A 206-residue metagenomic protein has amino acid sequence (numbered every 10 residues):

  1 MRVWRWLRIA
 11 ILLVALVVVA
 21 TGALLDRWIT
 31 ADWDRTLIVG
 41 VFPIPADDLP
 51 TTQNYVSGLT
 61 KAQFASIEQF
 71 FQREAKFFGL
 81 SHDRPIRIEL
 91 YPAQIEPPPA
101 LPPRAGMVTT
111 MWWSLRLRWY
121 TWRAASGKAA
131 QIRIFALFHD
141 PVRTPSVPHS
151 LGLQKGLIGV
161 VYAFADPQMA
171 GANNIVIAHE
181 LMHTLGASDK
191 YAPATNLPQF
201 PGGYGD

Functional and structural regions predicted by a protein language model:
M1-R5: Short, Lys/Arg-rich N-terminal segment immediately upstream of the first membrane anchor
W6-K128, F138-D140: Propeptide-to-catalytic entry region of secreted or membrane-anchored zinc metalloproteases
L37-G40, K128-R133, K155-G159: Loop/turn elements at helix/coil->beta-strand transitions in domains of secreted/extracellular proteins
T51-Q63, L153, A165-N174: Extracytoplasmic/periplasmic, Sec-exported soluble proteins
K61-F64, E68, I158, I175-H179: Extracytoplasmic/secreted envelope proteins and their assembly/folding machinery, especially bacterial periplasmic
H82-D83, V147-S150, P193-N196: Short acidic alpha-helical/loop segments enriched in Asp/Glu that coordinate divalent cations
S114-L117, A136-G171: Active-site scaffold of zinc-dependent metalloenzymes
V161-D206: The catalytic-center signature of Zn2+-dependent metalloproteases
